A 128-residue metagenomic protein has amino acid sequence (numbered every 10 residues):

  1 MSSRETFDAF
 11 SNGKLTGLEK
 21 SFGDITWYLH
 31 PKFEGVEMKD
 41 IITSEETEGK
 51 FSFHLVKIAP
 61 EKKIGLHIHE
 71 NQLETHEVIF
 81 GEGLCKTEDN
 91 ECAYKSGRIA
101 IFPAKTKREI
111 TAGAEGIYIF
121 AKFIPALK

Functional and structural regions predicted by a protein language model:
M1-K50: A short, N-terminal "cap"/entry segment at the start of jelly-roll beta-barrel domains of the cupin/DSBH fold
K39-D40, S52-E70: Conserved short histidine dyad/triad with adjacent acidic residue
E46-K50, I58-K62, E82, P125-L127: Short, charged/polar surface micro-motifs in flexible loops or helix N-caps
P60, N71-Q72, N90, T106-K107 (+1 more regions): A generic "binding-loop/recognition-motif" signal
L66, C85-K86, F102, R108-A114: Short beta-strand His + acidic residue motifs that chelate non-heme Fe in jelly-roll/DSBH and cupin folds
N71-E74, V78-G83: Glycine- and acidic-residue-biased ligand/ion/polar-headgroup-sensing regions
T75, I101, E115-K128: A short hydrophobic beta-strand segment most commonly corresponding to one strand of the jelly-roll/cupin
D89-A104: Short acidic-glycine-tyrosine-enriched beta hairpin
